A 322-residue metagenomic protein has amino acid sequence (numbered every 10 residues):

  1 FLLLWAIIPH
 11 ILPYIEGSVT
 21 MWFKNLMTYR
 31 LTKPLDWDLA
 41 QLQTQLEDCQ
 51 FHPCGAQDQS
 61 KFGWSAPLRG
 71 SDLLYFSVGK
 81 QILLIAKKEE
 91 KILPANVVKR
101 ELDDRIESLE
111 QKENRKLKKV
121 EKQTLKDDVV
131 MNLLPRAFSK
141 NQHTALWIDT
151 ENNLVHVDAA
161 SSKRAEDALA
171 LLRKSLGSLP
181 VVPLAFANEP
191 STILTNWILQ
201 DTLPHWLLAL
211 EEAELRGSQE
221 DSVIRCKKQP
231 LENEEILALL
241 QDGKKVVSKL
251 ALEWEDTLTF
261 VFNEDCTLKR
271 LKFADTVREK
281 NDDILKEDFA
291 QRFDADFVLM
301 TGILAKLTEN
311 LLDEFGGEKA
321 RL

Functional and structural regions predicted by a protein language model:
F1-T20: Short, Lys/Arg-enriched N-terminal segments with co-localized hydrophobic residues within the first ~10-30 amino acids
V19-L322: Intrinsically disordered, low-complexity, charge-rich terminal extensions of nucleic-acid-associated complexes
